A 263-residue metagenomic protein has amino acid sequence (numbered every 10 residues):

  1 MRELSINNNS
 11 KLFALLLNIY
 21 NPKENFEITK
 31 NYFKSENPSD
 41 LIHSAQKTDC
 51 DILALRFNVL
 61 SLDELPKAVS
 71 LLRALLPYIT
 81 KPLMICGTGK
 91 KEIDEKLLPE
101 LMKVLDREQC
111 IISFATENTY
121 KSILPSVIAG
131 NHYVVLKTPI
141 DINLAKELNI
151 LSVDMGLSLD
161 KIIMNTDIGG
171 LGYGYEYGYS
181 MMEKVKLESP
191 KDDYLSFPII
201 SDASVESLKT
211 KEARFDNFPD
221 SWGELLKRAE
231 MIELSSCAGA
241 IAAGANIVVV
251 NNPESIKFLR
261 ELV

Functional and structural regions predicted by a protein language model:
M1-I6: An N-cap/entry alpha-helix motif that binds or orients negatively charged groups
N9-D40, L62-D63, G87-K91, I111-F114 (+2 more regions): Active-site mouth loops of central-metabolism enzymes
N9-F13, D49-D51, I79-L83, D106-C110 (+4 more regions): Short, well-ordered coil/turn segments that N-cap beta-strands
E24-T29, Q46-K81, I85-E92, F258-L259: Glycine-rich, proline-tolerant flexible connector loops at the mouths of alpha/beta enzymes
K34-Q46, D94-L98, M231-C237: Short, acidic/polar
I42-D49, L72-I79, P99-D106, K121-G130 (+1 more regions): Acidic (Asp/Glu)-rich catalytic clusters
L53-N58, L62-E64, P82-I93, R107-Y120 (+2 more regions): Catalytic beta/alpha-barrel core
N118-L262: Catalytic alpha/beta core domains of metabolic enzymes, predominantly
